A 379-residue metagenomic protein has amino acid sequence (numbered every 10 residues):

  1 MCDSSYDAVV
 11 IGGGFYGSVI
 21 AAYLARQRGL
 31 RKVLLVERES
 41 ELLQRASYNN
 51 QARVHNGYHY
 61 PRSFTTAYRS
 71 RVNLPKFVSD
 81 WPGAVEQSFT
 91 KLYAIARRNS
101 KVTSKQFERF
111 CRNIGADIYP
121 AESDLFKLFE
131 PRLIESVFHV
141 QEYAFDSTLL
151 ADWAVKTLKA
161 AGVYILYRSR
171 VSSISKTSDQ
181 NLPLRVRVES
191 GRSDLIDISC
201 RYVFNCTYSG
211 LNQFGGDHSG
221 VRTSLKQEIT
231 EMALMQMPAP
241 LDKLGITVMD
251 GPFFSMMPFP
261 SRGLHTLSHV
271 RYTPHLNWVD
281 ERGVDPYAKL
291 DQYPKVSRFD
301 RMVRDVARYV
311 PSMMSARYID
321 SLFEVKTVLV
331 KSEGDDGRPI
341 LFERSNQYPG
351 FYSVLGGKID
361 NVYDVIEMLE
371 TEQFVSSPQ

Functional and structural regions predicted by a protein language model:
C2-Y16, L34: Beta1/beta-strand and adjacent pyrophosphate-binding region of the FAD-binding site in flavoprotein oxidoreductases
A25-S47: Glycine-rich FAD pyrophosphate-binding loop
L43, S193-V248, P260-G263: Central helical "cap/lid" subdomain
Q51-K127, L133-I134, L290, P294: Dinucleotide-binding Rossmann-like beta1-alpha1 core, especially the glycine-rich loop that anchors the ADP
A94-Y167, S173-N181, S332-R344: Flavin (FAD/FMN) cofactor-binding and adjacent substrate-gating region of FAD-dependent oxidoreductase domains
L149, R304-Q379: C-terminal catalytic lobe of FAD-dependent flavoproteins
S172-D197, V203: Conserved beta-strand-loop-beta-strand element in the redox core of flavoprotein oxidoreductases
R262-G263, H275-K326: Flavin-binding catalytic cores
